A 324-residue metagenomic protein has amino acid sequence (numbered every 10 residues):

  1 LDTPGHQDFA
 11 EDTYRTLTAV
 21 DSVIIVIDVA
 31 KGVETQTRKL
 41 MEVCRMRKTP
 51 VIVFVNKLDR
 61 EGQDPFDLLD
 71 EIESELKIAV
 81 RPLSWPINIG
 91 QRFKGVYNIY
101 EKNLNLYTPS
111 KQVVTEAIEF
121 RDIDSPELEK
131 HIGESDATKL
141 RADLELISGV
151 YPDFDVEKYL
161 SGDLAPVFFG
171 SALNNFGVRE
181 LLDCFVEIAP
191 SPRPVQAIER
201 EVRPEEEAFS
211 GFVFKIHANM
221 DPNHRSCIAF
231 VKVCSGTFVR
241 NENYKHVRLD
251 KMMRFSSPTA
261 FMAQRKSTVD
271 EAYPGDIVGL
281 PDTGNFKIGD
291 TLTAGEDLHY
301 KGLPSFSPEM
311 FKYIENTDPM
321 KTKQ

Functional and structural regions predicted by a protein language model:
L1-Q324: Structural and coupling elements of P-loop NTPases
